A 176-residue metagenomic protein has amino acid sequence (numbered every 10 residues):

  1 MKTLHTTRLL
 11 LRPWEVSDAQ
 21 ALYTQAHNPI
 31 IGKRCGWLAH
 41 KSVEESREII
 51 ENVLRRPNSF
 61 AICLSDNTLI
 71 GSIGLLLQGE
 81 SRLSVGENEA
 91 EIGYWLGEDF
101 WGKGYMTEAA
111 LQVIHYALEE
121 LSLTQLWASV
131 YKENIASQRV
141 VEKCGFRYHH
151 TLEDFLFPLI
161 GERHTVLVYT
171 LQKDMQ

Functional and structural regions predicted by a protein language model:
M1-I30, C63-Q176: Acyl-donor (CoA/ACP) binding surface of acyl/acetyltransferases
P29, L38, R56-P57, T124: Secondary-structure boundary/capping positions in well-ordered alpha/beta enzyme cores
I30-E51: Conserved GNAT-fold acetyl-CoA-binding loop/helix
C35-A39, S59-L64: A short, aromatic/hydrophobic, helix- or strand-capping loop or linear motif that either lines the entrance/gate
S42-V43, P57, Q176: A short hydrophobic/aromatic micro-motif that marks alpha-helical segments and, especially, helix-coil
I50-A61, L69-G71: A short helix-loop-beta-strand connector motif used in the catalytic cores of GNAT acetyltransferases and, in some
